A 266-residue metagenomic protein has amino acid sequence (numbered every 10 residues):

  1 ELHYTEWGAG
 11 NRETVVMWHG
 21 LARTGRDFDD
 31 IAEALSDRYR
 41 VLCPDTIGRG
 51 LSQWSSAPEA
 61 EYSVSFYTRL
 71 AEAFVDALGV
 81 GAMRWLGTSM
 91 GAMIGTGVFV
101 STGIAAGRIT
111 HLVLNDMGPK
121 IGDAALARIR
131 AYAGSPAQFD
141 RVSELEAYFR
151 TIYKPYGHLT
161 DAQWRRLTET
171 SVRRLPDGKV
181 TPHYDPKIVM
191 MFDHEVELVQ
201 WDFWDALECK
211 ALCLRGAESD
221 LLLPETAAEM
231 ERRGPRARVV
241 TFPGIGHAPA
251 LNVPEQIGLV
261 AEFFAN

Functional and structural regions predicted by a protein language model:
E1-V16, D37-Y39, G79-G81, E255 (+1 more regions): Alpha/beta-hydrolase fold catalytic core
W7, D30, L42-L86, A105 (+1 more regions): Active-site loop/oxyanion-hole signature of alpha/beta-hydrolase fold enzymes
G20-R23: Active-site glycine-rich loops that stabilize anionic/oxyanionic intermediates across multiple enzyme folds
D27-V41: Short amphipathic alpha-helix adjacent to the substrate-entry channel of hydrolases
G81-D123: Conserved hydrolase catalytic core segment
P136, D140-L198: Conserved alpha/beta-hydrolase catalytic His-Asp/Glu region
R173-R232, T241: Conserved serine/cysteine hydrolase catalytic core
I245-P254: Catalytic histidine-centered segment of alpha/beta-hydrolase-like enzymes
